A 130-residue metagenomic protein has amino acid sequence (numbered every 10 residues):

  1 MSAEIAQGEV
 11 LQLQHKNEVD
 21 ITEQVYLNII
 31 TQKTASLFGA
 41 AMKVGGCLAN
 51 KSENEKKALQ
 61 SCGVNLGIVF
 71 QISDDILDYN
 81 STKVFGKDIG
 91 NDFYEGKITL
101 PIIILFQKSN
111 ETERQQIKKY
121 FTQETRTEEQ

Functional and structural regions predicted by a protein language model:
M1-Q130: All-alpha prenyltransferase/terpene-synthase fold signal
